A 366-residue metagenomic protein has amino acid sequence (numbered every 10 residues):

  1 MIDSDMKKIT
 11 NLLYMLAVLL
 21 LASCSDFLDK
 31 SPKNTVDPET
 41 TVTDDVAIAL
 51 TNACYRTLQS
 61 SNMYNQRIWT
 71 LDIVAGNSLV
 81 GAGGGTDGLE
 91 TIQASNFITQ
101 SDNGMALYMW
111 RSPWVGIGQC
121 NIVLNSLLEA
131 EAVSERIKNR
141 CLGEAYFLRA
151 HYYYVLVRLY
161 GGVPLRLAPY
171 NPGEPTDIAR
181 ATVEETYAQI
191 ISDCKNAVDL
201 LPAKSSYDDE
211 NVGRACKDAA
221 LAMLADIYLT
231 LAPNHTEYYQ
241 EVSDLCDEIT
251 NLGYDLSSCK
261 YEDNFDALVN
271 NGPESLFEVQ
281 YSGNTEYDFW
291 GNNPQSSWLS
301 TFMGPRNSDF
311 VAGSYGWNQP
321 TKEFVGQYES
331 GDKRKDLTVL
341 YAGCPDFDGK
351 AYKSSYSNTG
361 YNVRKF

Functional and structural regions predicted by a protein language model:
M1-K33: Bacterial Sec-dependent N-terminal signal peptides
Y14, E129-Y146, A232-E248: Secondary-structure transition into beta-strands, especially the periplasmic turns and strand N-termini that construct
C24-A75, L107, I122, E184 (+3 more regions): Acidic, glycine-rich segments characteristic of secretory precursors and extracytoplasmic regions
D26, N62-M63, A82-G85, L156-L165 (+1 more regions): Proline-centered turn/helix-capping motifs that create local helix->coil transitions or kinks
K33-D37, F97-I98, L167-P175: Short linear capping/connector segments at secondary-structure termini
D37-T41, Y64-G84, R166-P169, P202-A222 (+2 more regions): Short, surface-exposed recognition loops and adjoining beta-strand edges that mediate ligand/DNA contacts, enriched
D45-N52, R56-N62, G85-Y160, T176-A188 (+1 more regions): Conserved, well-structured interaction surfaces
T51, N62, D87-S112, E248-N251 (+1 more regions): Elongated scaffold/linker segments in the mid-to-C-terminal portions of large proteins
